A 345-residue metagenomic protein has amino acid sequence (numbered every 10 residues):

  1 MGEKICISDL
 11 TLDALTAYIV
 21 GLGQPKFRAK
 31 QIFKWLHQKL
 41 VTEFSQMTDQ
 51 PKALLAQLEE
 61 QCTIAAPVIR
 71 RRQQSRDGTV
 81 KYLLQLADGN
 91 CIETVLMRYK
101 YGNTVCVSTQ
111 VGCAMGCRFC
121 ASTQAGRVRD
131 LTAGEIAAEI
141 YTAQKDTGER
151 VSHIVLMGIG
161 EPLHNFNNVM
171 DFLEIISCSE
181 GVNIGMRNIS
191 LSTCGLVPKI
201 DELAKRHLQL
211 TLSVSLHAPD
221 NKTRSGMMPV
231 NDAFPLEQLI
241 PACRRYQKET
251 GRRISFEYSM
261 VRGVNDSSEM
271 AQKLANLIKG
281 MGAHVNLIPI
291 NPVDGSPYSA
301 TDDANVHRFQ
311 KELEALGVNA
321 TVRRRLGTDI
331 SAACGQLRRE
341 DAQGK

Functional and structural regions predicted by a protein language model:
M1-I92, R244-R253, Y258-K345: Auxiliary Fe-S-binding modules of radical SAM enzymes
S75, S108-T109, S122, S192 (+2 more regions): Short linear Ser/Thr-Pro motifs
V80, I92, N103-V107, M115 (+1 more regions): Generic beta-strand structural signal
D88-G102: P-loop NTP-binding catalytic core
R98-E135: Canonical Radical SAM [4Fe-4S] cluster-binding loop centered on the CxxxCxxC motif and its immediate flanking residues
Q124-H153: Conserved alpha-helical substructure of the radical SAM core
Q144-A320: Conserved AdoMet/S-adenosylmethionine-binding subsite of the radical SAM
